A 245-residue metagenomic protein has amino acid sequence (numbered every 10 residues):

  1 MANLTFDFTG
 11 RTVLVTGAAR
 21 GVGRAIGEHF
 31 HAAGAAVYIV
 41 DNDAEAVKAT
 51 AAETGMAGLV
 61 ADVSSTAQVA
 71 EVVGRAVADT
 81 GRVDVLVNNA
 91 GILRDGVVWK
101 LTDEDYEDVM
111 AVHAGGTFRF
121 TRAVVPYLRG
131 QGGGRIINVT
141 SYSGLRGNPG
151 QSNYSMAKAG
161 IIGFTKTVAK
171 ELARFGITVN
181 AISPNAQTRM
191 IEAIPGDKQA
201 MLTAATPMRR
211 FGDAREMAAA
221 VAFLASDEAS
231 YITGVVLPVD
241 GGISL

Functional and structural regions predicted by a protein language model:
D7-Y38: Canonical Rossmann dinucleotide-binding motif of NAD(H)/NADP(H)-dependent dehydrogenases/reductases, specifically
A44-E45, A61-E71, D103: The beta1-alpha1 cofactor-binding region of Rossmann-like NAD(H)/NADP(H)-dependent oxidoreductases
V97-V98, T102-E107, L202: Substrate-binding pocket helix/loop in short-chain dehydrogenase/reductase
F118, R210-V239, S244: C-terminal substrate-recognition "lid" of short-chain dehydrogenase/reductases
T121, A157, T165: Active-site helix of classical SDR
S141: Residue(s) in the substrate-gating loop at a strand-loop-helix junction that position the organic substrate next
A173, T178, I232-G234: Short, small/polar-rich loop/turn modules that mediate ligand/substrate recognition or access, typified
